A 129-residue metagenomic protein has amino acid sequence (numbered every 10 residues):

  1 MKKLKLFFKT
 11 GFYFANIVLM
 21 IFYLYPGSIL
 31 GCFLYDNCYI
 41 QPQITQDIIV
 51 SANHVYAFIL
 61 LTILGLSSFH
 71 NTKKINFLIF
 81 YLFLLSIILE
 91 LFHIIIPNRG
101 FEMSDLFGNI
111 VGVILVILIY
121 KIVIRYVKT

Functional and structural regions predicted by a protein language model:
M1-L106, I110, I114-T129: Bulky hydrophobic segments
